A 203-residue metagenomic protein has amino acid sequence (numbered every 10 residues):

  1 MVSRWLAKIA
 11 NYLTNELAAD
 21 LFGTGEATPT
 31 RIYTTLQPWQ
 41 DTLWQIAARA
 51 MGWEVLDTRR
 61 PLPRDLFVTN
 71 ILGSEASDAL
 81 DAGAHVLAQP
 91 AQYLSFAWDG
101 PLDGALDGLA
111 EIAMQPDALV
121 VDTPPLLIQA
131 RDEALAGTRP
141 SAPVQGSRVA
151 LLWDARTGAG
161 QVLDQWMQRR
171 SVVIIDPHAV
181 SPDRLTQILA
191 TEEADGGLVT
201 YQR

Functional and structural regions predicted by a protein language model:
M1-L21, V120-G146, L151-W153: Conserved AMP-binding/adenylate-forming core of the ANL superfamily
W5, Q40, I71, T157-G158 (+1 more regions): Residue-level preference for nonpolar/small residues embedded in alpha-helices
L6, G23, Q37, N70-L72 (+1 more regions): Helix N-cap/beta->alpha junction signal
A7-A10, Q45, T186: Generic solvent-exposed, charged/amphipathic alpha-helical segments that serve as macromolecular interface scaffolds
L13-G52, P143-M167: Conserved AMP-binding/adenylate-forming
A19-T28, R59-D65, A79-A82, S141-G146 (+2 more regions): Flexible, charged surface loops at secondary-structure boundaries
A50-L127, V173-R203: Structural core segment of the AMP-binding/adenylate-forming
R131-R203: Active-site glycine/GP-rich loop and adjacent strand/helix microenvironment that borders small-molecule binding pockets
